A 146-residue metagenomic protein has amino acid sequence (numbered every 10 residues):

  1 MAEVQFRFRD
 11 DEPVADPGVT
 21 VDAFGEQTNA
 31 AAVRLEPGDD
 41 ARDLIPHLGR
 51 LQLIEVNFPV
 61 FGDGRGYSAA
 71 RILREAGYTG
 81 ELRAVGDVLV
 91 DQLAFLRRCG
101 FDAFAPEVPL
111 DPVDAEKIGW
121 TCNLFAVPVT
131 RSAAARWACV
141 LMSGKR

Functional and structural regions predicted by a protein language model:
M1-D40, I45-P46, R146: Intrinsic disorder/low-complexity detector
T28-E75: Glycine/Thr-rich beta-alpha phosphate-binding loop at enzyme active sites
R42-P46, V90-A103: Catalytic cores of alpha/beta
L51, Y78-T79, F101: A structural motif
P59-F61, D87, P109: Short, surface-exposed acidic/glycine-rich loop or hinge patches that mediate macromolecular interfaces
R83-L89: Glycine-rich beta-to-alpha transition loops that act as phosphate-gripper elements at the mouths of alpha/beta enzyme
D91, F104-R146: Alpha/beta catalytic cores of nucleotide-metabolism and tRNA/nucleoside-modifying enzymes
